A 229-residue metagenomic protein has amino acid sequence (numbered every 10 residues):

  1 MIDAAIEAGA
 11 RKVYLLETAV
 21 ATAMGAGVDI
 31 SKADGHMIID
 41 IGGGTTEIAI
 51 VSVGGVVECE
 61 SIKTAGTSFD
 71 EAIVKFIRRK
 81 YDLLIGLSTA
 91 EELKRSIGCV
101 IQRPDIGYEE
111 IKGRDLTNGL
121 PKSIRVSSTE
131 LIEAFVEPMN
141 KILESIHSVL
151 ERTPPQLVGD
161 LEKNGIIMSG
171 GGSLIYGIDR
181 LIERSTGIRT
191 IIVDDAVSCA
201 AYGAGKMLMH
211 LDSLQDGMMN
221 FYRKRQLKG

Functional and structural regions predicted by a protein language model:
M1-I41, A49-I166, S173-G229: Nucleotide/phosphate-binding catalytic cleft detector across ATP-hydrolyzing and phosphate-transferring enzymes
